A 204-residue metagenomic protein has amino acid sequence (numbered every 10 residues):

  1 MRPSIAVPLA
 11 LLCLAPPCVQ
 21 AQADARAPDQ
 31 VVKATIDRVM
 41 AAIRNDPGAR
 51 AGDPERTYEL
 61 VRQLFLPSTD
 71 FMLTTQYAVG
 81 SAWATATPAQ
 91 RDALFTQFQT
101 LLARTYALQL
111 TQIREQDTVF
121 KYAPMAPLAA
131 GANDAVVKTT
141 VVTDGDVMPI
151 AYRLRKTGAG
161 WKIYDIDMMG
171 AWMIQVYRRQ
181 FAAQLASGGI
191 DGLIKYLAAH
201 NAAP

Functional and structural regions predicted by a protein language model:
M1-P8: Bacterial N-terminal signal peptides that target proteins for export
P17-A23: Sec/Tat signal peptide C-region and signal peptidase I cleavage site
A23-D24, R38, N45, R56 (+8 more regions): Intrinsically disordered, low-complexity linear regions
A25-Y106: Early exported N-terminus immediately downstream of N-terminal targeting peptides
L94-Q97, R104-M148, H200-P204: Surface-exposed, charged secondary-structure patches
V147-Q175: Short beta-strand edge/turn micro-motifs at domain boundaries
V176-P204: Non-transmembrane domains of secretory- and envelope-associated proteins
